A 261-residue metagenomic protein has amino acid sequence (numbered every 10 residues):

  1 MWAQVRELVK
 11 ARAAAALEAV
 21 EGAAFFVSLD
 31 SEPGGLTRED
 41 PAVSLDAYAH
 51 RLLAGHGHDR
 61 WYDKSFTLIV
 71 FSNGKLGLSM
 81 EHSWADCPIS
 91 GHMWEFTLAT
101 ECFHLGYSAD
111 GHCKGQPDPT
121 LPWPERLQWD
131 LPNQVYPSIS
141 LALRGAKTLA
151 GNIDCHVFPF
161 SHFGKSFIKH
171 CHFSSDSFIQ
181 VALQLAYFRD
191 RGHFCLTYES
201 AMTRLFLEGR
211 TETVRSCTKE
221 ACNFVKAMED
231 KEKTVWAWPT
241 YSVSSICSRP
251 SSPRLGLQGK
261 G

Functional and structural regions predicted by a protein language model:
M1-G261: Acyl-CoA-dependent O-acyltransferases
